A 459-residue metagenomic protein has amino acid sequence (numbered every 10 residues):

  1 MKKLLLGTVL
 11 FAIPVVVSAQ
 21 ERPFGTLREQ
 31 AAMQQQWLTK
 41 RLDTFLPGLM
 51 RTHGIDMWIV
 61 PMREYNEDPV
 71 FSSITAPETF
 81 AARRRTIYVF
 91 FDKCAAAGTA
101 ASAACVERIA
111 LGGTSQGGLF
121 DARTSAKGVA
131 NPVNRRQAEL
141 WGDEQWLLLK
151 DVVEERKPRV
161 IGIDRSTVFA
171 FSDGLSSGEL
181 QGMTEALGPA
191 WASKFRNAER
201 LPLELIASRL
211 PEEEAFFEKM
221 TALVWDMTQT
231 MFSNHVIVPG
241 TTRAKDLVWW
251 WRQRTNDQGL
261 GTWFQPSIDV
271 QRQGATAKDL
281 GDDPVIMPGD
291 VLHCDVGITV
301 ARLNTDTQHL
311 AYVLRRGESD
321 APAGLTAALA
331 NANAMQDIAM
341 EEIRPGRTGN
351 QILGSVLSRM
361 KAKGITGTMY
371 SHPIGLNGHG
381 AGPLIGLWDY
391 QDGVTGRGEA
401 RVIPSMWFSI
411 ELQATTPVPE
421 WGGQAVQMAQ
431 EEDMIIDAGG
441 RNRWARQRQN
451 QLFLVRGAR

Functional and structural regions predicted by a protein language model:
M1-L4: Positively charged n-region of N-terminal signal peptides that target proteins for export
L6-G7, G346: P-loop NTPase motor cores of the ASCE clade
G7-T8, L46: Composition-driven detection of intrinsically disordered, low-complexity segments
V9-S18: Hydrophobic h-region of N-terminal signal peptides that target proteins for export in Gram-negative bacteria
Q20-R459: Active-site neighborhoods and metal-handling regions in enzymes and metal-associated proteins
